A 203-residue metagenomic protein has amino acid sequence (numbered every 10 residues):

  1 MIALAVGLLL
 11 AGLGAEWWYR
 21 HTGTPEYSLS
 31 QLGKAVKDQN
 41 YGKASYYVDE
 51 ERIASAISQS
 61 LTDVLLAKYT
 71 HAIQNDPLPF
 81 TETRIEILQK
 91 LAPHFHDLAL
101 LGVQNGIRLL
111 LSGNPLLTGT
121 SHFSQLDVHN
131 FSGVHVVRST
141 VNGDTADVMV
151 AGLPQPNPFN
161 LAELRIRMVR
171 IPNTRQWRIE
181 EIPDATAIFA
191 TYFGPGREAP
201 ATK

Functional and structural regions predicted by a protein language model:
M1, T202-K203: Low-complexity, intrinsically disordered extramembrane tails and loops of integral membrane proteins
M1-W17: Hydrophobic membrane-insertion alpha-helices, especially the h-region of bacterial N-terminal signal peptides
G14-Y27: Aromatic-capped interface at the extracytoplasmic side of an N-terminal signal-anchor transmembrane helix
E26, G33-D63: Short extracytoplasmic
D63-Y69, N75, R197-P200: Juxtamembrane/interface motifs at transmembrane-helix termini
K68-N157: Surface-exposed, charged secondary-structure patches
T120-N130, V134-A201: Short beta-strand edge/turn micro-motifs at domain boundaries
